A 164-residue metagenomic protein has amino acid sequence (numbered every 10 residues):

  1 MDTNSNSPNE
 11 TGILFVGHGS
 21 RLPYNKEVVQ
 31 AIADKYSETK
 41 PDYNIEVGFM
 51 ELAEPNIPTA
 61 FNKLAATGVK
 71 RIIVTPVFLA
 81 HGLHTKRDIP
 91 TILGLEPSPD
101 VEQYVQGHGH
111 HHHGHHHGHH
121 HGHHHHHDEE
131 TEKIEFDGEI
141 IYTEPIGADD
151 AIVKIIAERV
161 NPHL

Functional and structural regions predicted by a protein language model:
M1-L164: Active-site-proximal alpha-helix that buttresses catalytic centers in soluble enzyme cores
